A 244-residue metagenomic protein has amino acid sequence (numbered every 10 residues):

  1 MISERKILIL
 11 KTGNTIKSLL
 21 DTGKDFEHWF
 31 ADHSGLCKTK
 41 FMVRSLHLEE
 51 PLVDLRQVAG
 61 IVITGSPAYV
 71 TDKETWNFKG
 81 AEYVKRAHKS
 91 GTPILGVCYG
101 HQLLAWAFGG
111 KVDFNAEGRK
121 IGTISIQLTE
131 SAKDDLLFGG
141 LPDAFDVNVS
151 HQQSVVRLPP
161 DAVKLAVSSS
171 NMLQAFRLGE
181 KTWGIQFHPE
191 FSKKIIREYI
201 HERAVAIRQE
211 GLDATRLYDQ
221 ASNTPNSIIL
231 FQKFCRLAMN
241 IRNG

Functional and structural regions predicted by a protein language model:
M1-S90, D213-G244: N-terminal beta1-alpha1 cap of cysteine-dependent amidohydrolase-like domains
L8-L10, M42-R44, V62, L95 (+3 more regions): Hydrophobic/aromatic beta-strand patches that form the interior of the parallel beta-sheet core in alpha/beta enzyme
D21-T22, K73-W76, F108-G109, P160-D161 (+1 more regions): Short amphipathic alpha-helical segments
D25-F26, N77-A81, V112-D113, L165 (+1 more regions): Glycine-rich, phosphate-binding/catalytic loops in enzymes
C37, Y83, S90-G91, A144 (+2 more regions): Structured helix-beta-strand junction loops
T64-A132, D146: Cysteine-nucleophile active-site neighborhood
F108-E190, K194: Pocket-forming structural segment of enzyme catalytic cores
L165-A166, N171-G244: C-terminal and late-domain segments of enzyme folds
